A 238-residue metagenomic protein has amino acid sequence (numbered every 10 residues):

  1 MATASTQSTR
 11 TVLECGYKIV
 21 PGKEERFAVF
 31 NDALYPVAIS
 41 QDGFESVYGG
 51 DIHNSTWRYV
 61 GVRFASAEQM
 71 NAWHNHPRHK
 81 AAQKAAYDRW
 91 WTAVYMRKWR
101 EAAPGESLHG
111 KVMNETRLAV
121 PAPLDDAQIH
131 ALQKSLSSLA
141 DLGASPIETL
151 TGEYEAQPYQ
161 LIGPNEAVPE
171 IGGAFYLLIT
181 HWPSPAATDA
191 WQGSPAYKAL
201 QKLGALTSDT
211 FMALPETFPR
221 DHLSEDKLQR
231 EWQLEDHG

Functional and structural regions predicted by a protein language model:
M1-R58, A67-N75, R89-G238: Short S/T/G/P-rich N-terminal loop/turn motif that feeds into the first structured element of a domain
R63: Sensory beta-strand/linker motifs that couple input domains to effectors
A86: GNAT-family acyltransferases
